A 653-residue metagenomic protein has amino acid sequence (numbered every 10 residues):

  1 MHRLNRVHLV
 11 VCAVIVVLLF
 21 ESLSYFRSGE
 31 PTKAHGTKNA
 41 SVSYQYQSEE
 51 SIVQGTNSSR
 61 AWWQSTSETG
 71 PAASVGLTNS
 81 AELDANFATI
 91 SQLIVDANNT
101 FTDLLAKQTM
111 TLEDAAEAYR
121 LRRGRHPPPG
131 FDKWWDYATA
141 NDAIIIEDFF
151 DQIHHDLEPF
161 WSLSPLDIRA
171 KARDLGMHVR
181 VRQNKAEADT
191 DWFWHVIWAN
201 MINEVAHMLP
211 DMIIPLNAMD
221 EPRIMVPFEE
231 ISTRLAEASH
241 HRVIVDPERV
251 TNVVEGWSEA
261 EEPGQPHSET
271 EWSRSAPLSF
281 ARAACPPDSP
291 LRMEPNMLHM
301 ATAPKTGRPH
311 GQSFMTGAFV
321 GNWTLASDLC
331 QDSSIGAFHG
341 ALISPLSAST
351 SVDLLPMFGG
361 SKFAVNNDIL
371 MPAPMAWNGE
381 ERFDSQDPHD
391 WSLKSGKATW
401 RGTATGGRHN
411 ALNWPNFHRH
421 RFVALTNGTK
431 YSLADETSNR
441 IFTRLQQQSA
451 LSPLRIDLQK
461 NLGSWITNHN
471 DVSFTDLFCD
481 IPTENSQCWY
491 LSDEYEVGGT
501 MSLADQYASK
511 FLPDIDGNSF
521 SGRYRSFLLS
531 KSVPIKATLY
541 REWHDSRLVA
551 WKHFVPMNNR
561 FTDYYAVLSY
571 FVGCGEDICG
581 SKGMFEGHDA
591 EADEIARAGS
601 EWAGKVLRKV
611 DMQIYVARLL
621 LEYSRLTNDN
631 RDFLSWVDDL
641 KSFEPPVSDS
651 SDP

Functional and structural regions predicted by a protein language model:
L4-V7, C12-V17, E21, A40-S502 (+1 more regions): Secretory-pathway glycan-assembly enzymes, especially type II membrane glycosyltransferases that use nucleotide-sugar
F20-H35: Transmembrane-helix exit/juxtamembrane "anchor" motif
Y25, Y44-Y46, Y119, Y137 (+11 more regions): Sequence-level detector for tyrosine residue identity
T37-Q47, G573-E576, D589: Intrinsic low-complexity, intrinsically disordered segments enriched in polar/basic residues
T500-L640, P645-S650: Catalytic binding pocket for nucleotide-activated donors in carbohydrate/polymer assembly enzymes
